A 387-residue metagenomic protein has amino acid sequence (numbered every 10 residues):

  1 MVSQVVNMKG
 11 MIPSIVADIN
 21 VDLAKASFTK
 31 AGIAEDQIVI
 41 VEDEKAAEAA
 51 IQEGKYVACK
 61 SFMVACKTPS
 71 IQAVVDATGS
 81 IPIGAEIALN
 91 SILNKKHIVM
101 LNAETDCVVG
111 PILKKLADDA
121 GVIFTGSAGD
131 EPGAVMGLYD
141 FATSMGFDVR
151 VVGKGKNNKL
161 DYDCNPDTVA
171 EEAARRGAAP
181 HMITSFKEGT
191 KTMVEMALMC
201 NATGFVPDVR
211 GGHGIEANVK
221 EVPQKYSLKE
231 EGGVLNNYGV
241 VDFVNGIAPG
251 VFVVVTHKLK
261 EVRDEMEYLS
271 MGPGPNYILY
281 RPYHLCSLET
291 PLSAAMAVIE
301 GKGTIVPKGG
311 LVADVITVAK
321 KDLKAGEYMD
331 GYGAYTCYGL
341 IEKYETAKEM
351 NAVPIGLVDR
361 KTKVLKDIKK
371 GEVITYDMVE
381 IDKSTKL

Functional and structural regions predicted by a protein language model:
M1-A88: N-terminal glycine-/serine-/threonine-rich beta1-alpha1-beta2 phosphate-ribose binding loop of Rossmann-like
V6-G10, T29, I33, K115-I123 (+7 more regions): Generic secondary-structure signature for well-ordered alpha-helical cores
D18-V21, M63, G79-S80, N102-D106 (+4 more regions): Short, ordered loop/turn segments at secondary-structure junctions
C59, V99-M100, T125, R150 (+1 more regions): Structural detector of well-ordered beta-strand residues that form the stable sheet scaffold of enzyme domains
T78-N94, L101-V122, S127-G129: Rossmann-fold NAD(P)-binding glycine/threonine-rich loop
A117-G121, T125-K187: Rossmann-like NAD(P)H-binding beta-loop-alpha module
E171-L387: C-terminal catalytic/substrate-binding lobe primarily of soluble NAD(P)-dependent oxidoreductases
